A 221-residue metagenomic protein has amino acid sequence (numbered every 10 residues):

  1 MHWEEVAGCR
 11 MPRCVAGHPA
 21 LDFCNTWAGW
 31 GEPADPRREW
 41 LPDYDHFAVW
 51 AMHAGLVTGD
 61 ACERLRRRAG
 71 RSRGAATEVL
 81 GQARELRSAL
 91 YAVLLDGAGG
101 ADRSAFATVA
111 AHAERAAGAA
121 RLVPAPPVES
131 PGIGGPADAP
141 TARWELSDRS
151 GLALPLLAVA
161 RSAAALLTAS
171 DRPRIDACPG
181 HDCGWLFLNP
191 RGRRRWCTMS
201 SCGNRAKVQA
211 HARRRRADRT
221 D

Functional and structural regions predicted by a protein language model:
M1-A177, T220-D221: Short helix-coil boundary/hinge micro-motifs
L154-H211, R216-D221: BZIP DNA-binding basic region
